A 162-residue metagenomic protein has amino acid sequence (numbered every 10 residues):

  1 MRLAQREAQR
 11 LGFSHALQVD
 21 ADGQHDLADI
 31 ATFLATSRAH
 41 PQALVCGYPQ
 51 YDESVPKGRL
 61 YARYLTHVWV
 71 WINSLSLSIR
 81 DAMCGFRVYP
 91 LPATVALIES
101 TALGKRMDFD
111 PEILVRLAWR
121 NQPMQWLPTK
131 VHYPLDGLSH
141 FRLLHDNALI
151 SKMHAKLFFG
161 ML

Functional and structural regions predicted by a protein language model:
M1-R10, H15, L27-M107, P134-F141 (+1 more regions): Acceptor/aglycone-binding surface of glycosyltransferases and processive sugar-polymer synthases
G23-Q24: Acidic metal-phosphate-binding loop of nucleotide-sugar-dependent transferases
G85, I113-L114: Short, hydrophobic alpha-helical packing/hinge segments within bilobed ligand-binding/sensory domains
A93, K152-L162: Terminal low-complexity segments of carbohydrate-biosynthetic enzymes
K105, L114-H132: Catalytic donor-sugar/metal-binding loop of nucleotide-sugar-dependent glycosyltransferases
